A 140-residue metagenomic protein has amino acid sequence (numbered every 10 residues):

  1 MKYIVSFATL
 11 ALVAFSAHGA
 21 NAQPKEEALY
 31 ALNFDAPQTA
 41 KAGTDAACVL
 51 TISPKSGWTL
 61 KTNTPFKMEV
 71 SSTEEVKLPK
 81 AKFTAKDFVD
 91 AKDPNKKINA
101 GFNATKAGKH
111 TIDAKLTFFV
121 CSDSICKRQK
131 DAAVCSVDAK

Functional and structural regions predicted by a protein language model:
M1-I4: Positively charged n-region of N-terminal signal peptides that target proteins for export
S6-S16: Bacterial N-terminal signal peptides
N21-K140: Extracellular/lumen-exposed scaffold segments
